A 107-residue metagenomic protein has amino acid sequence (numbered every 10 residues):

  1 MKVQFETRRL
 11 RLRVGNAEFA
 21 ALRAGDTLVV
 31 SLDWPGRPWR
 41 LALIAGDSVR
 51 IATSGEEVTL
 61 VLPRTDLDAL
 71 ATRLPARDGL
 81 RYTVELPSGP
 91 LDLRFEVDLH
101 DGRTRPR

Functional and structural regions predicted by a protein language model:
V3-F5, L10-V14, V58-L62: Short, structured motif recognition centered on aromatic/hydrophobic residues
Q4-T7, I44-E57, L86-P87: Short, ordered beta-strand-loop transition motifs
G15-A17, A24-G25, P63-T65, T72 (+1 more regions): Surface loops and adjacent helix of pleckstrin homology
A20-D33, D68-L86: Extended Gly/Ser/Thr-rich low-complexity repeat segments, especially those forming or decorating extracellular
D26-D47: A low-complexity, Ser/Thr/Gly/Pro-enriched, surface-exposed linker/loop concept that marks segments flanking
R40-A42, R50, T59-V61, D92-R94: Ser/Thr- (and often Asn-) enriched beta-sheet segments in non-cytosolic proteins
S48-R81: Mid-chain, well-packed structural core segment of small domains
D78-R107: C-terminal charged interaction modules
